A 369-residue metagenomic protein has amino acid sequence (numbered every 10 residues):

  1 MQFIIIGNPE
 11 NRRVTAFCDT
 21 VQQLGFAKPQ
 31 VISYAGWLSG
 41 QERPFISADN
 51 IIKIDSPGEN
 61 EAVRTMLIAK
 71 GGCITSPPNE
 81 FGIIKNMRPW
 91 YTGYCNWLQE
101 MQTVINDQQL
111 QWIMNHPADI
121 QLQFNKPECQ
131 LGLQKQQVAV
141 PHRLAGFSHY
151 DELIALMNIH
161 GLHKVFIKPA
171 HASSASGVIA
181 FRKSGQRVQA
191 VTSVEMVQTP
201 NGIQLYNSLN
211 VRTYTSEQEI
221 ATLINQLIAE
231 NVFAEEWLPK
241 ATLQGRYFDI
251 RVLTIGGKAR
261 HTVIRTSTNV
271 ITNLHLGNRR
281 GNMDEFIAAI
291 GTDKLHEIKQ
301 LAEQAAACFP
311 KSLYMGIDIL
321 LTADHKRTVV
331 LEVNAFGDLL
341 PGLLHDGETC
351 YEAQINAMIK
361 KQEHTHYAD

Functional and structural regions predicted by a protein language model:
M1-I4: Extreme N-terminal starter segment of soluble prokaryotic enzymes
G7-E10, A35-G36, G58, F147 (+5 more regions): Short, flexible loop/turn elements at secondary-structure junctions
N8-T20, L24, P29-A155: Conserved N-proximal alpha/beta basic substrate-recognition cap immediately N-terminal to, or forming the N-lobe
R13, L122, S174-G177, L340: Short catalytic/ligand-binding loop motif for oxyanion handling, primarily in non-cytosolic enzymes, centered on
T20, E42-N50, P57-A62, S267 (+1 more regions): C-terminal or late-domain output modules
V21, M157-N273: Phosphate-binding site of ATP-dependent enzymes
R251, D318-L320: Short, surface-exposed charged micro-motifs
H275-Y314, L321-D369: C-terminal active-site "lid" helix and adjoining low-complexity regulatory extension at the edge of ATP-using catalytic
